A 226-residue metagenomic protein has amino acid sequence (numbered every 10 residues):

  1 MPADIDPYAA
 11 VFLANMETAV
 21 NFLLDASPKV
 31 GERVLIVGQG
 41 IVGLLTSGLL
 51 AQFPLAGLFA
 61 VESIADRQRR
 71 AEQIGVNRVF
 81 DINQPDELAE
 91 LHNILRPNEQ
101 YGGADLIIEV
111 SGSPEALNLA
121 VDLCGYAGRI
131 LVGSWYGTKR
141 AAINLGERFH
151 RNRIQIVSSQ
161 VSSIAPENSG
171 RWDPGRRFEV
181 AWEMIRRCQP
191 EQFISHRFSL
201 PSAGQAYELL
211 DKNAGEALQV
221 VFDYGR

Functional and structural regions predicted by a protein language model:
A3-P85: Mid-domain Rossmann-like dinucleotide-binding core that forms the NAD(H)/NADP(H) cofactor-binding site
S27-P28, C124-G125, A214: A generic alpha-to-beta junction signature in SAM-dependent methyltransferases
G31, V76, Q100-A104, P190: Local beta-strand N-terminus motif with an aromatic residue
R33, G128-R129, Q155: Short glycine-centered segments of the SAM/dcSAM-binding site in methyltransferase folds
L88-N93, P97, Y101, I143-I194: C-terminal substrate-binding/catalytic core of Rossmann-like NAD(P)-dependent dehydrogenases/reductases
I108: N-terminal Rossmann-like NAD(P) cofactor-binding module of classical short-chain dehydrogenase/reductase
V121, W172-R226: C-terminal hydrophobic helical "lid"/dimerization subdomain of Rossmann-like NAD(P)H-dependent oxidoreductases
D122-I143: ADP-ribose/adenylate-binding Rossmann-like module
